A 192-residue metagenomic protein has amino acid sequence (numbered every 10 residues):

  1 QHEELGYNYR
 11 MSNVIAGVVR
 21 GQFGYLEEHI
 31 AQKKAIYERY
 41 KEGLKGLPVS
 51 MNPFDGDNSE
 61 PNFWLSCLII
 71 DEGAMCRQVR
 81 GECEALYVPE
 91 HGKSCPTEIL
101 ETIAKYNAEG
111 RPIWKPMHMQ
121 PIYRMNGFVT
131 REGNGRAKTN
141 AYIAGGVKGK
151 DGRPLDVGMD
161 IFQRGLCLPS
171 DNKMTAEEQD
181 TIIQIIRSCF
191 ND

Functional and structural regions predicted by a protein language model:
Q1-D192: PLP-dependent aminotransferase class I/II
